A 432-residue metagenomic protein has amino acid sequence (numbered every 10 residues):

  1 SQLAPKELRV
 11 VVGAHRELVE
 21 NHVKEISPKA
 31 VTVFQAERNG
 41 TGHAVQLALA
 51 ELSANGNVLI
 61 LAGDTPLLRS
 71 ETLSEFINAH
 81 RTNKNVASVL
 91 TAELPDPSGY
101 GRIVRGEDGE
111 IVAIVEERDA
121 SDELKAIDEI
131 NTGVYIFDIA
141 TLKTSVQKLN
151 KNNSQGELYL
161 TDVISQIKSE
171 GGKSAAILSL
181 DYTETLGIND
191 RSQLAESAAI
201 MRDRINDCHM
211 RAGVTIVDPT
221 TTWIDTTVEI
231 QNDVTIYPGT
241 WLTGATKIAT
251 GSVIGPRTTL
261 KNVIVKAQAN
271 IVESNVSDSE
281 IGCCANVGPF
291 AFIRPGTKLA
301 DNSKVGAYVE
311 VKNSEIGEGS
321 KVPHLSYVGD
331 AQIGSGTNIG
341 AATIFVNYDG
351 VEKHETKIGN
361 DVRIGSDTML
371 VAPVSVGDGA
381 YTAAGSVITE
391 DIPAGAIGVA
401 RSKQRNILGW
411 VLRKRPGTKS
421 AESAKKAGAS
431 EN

Functional and structural regions predicted by a protein language model:
S1-N78, T82, K419: Conserved N-terminal catalytic core of the sugar/cofactor nucleotidyltransferase
L8-V10, A48, D64, I103 (+3 more regions): Residue-level signal for inorganic ion chemistry
R9-V10, L59-I60, A87-L90, A176: Structural beta-sheet core signal
E17, N21, P28, L68-S154 (+2 more regions): Conserved core of the sugar-phosphate nucleotidyltransferase
P66, D128, Y135, E157 (+3 more regions): Residues that recognize and position ribonucleotide moieties
D128-Q231: Conserved alpha/beta core of the MobA/IspD/sugar-nucleotide pyrophosphorylase nucleotidyltransferase superfamily
T222-T297, D301: Acidic, glycine-rich loop-and-beta core segments that form the ion-binding/anion-interacting portion of active sites
N270-N432: Glycine-rich hexapeptide-repeat left-handed beta-helix
